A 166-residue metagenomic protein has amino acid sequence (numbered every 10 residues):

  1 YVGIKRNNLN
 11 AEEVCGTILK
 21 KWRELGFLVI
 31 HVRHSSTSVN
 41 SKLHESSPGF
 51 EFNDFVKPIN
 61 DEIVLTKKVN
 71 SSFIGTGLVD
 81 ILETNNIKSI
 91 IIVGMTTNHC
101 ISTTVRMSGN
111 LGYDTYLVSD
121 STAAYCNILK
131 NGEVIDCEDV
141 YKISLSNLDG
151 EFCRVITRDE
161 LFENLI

Functional and structural regions predicted by a protein language model:
Y1-I4, T37, I90: Short, basic, glycine/proline-bearing loop/turn elements
Y1-L9, G132-V134: Acidic/histidine-rich helix-loop elements that form or flank divalent-metal/phosphate-binding sites at the catalytic
E13, T17-L25, K42-I166: Active-site-adjacent betaalpha module
K21-T37: Von Willebrand factor
